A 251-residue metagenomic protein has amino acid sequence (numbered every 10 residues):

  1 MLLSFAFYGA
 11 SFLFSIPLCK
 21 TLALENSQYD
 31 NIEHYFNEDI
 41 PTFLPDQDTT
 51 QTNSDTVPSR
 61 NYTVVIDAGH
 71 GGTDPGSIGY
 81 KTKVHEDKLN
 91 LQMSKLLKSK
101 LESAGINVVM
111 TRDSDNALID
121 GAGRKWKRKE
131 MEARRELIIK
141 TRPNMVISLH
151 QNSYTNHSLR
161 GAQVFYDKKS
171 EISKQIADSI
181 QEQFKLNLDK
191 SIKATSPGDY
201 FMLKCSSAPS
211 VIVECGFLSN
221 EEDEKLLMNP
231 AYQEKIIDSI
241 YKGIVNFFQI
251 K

Functional and structural regions predicted by a protein language model:
M1-K251: Catalytic-site microenvironment of enzymes that process N-acetyl-hexosamine-containing cell-wall polysaccharides
